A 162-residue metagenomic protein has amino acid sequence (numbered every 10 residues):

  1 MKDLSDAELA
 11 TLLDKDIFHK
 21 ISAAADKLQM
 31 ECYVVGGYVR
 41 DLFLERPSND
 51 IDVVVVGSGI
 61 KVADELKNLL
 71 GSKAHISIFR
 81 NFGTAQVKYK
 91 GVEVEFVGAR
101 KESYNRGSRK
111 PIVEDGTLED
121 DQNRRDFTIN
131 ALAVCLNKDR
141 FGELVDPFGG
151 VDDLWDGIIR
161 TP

Functional and structural regions predicted by a protein language model:
M1-P162: Catalytic cores of the polymerase beta-like nucleotidyltransferase superfamily and closely associated nucleotide
